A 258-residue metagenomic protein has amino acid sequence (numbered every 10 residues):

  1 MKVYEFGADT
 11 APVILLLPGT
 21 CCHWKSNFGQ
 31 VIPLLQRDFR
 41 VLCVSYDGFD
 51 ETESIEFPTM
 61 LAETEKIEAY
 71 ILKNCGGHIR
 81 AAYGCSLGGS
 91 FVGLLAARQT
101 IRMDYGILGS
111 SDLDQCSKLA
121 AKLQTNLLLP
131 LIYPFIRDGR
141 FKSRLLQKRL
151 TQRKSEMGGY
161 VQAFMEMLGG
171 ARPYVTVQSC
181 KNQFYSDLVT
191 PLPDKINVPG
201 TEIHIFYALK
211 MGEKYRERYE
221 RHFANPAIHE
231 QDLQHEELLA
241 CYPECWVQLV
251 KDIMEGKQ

Functional and structural regions predicted by a protein language model:
Y4-E53: Conserved HGGG/HGGXW glycine-rich cap/lid loop of the alpha/beta-hydrolase fold
L42-A81: Active-site loop/oxyanion-hole signature of alpha/beta-hydrolase fold enzymes
A82-G84, G109: Short beta-strand immediately N-terminal to the catalytic nucleophile in serine-hydrolase-like folds
G84-V92: Gly/Ala-rich beta-loop-alpha elbow adjacent to hydrolase catalytic centers
A97, Y105-F135: Flexible "cap/lid" loop of the alpha/beta hydrolase fold
S117-K118, D138-I196: Conserved alpha/beta-hydrolase catalytic His-Asp/Glu region
Q178-R221: Conserved serine/cysteine hydrolase catalytic core
L233-W246: Catalytic histidine-centered segment of alpha/beta-hydrolase-like enzymes
